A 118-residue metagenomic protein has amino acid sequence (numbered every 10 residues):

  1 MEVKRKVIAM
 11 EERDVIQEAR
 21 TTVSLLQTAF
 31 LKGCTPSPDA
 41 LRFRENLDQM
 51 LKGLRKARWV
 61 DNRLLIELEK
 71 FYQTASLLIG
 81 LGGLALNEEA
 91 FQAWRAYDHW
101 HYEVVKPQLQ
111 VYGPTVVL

Functional and structural regions predicted by a protein language model:
E2-D48, P114-T115: Short terminal alpha-helical segments
E12, T22, L68, G83-L86: Generic alpha-helix initiation/capping and coil-helix boundary signal
I16, R20, S24-Q27, D48 (+4 more regions): Generic detector of well-ordered alpha-helical segments enriched in charged/polar residues, highlighting helical
R20, G33, D61-N62, L84-Q92: Alpha-helical interaction segments
L25-L78: Amphipathic alpha-helical interaction modules
K70-L118: Amphipathic alpha-helical binding modules
